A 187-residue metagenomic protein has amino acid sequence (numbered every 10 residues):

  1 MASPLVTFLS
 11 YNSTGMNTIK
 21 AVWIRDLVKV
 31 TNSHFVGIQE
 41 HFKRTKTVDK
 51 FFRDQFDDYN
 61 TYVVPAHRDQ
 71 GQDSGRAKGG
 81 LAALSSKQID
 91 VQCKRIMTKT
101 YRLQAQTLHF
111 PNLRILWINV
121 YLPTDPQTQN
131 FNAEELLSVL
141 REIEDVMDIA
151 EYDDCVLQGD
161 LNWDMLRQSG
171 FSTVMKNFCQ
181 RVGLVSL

Functional and structural regions predicted by a protein language model:
M1-L187: A shared catalytic/ligand-binding motif for oxyanion handling
